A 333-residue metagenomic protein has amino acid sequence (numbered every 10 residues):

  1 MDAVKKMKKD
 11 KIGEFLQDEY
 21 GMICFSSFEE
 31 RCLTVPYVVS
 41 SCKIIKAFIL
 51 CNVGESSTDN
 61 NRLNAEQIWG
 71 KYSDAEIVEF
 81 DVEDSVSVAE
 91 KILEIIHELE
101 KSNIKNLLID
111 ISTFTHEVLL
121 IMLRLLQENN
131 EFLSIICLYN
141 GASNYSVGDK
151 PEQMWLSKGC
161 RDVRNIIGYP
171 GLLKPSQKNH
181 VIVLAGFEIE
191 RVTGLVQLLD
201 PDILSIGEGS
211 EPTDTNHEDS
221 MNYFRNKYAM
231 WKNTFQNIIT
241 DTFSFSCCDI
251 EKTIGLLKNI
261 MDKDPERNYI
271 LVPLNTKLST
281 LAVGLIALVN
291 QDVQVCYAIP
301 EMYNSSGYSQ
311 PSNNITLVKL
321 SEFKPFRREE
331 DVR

Functional and structural regions predicted by a protein language model:
M1-N106, F114-R333: Long, low-complexity, Lys/Arg-enriched
